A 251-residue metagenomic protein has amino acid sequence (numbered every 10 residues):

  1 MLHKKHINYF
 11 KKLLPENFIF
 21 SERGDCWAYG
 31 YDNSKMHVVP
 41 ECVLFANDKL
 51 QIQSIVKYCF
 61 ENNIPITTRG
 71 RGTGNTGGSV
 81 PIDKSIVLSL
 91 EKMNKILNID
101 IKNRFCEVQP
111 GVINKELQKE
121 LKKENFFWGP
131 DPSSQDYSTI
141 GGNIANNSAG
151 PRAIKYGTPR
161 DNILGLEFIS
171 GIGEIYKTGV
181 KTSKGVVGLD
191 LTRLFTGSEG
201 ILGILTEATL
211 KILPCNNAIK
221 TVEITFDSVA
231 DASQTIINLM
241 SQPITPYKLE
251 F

Functional and structural regions predicted by a protein language model:
M1-K57, T73-R104, S133: N-terminal flexible segment immediately upstream of the FAD-binding catalytic core in FAD-dependent oxidoreductases
K5-E16, S54-N62, E120, E124 (+1 more regions): Generic non-transmembrane alpha-helical segments
C59, G72, G111: Hydrophobic/aromatic pocket-lining and membrane-interface residues
F60, I82-D83, N162, S198: Short, well-ordered loop/turn elements at secondary-structure boundaries
T67-T68: Short hydrophobic alpha-helical runs that function as membrane-insertion/retention elements
K95-I99, F105-E250: FAD-binding subdomain of flavoenzyme oxidoreductases
